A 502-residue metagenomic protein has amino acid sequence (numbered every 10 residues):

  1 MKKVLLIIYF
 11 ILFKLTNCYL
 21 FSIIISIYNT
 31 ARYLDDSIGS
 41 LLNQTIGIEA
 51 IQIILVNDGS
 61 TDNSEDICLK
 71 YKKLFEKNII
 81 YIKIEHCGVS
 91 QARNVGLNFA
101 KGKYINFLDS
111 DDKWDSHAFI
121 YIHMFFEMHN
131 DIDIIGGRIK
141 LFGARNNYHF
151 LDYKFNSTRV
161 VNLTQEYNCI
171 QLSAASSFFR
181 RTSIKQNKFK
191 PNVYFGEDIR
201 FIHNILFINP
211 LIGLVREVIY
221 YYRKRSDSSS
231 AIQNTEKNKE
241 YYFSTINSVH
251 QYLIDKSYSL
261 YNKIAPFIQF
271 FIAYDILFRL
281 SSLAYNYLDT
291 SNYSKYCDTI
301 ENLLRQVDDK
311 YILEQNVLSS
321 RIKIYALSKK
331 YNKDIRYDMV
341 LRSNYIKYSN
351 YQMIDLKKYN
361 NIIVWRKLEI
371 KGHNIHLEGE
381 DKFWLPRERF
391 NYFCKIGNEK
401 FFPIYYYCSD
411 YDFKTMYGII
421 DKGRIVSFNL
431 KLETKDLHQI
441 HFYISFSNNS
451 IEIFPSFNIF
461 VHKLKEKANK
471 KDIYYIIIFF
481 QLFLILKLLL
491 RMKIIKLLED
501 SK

Functional and structural regions predicted by a protein language model:
M1-L20, N262-K263, A273-K502: Non-catalytic N-terminal targeting/anchoring module and adjacent flexible stem/linker that precedes the structured
V4-S248, Y252, Y261: Nucleotide-sugar donor-binding/catalytic module of glycosyltransferases that assemble extracellular/cell-envelope
S226, L253, S257, L280-Y287: Secondary-structure edge/capping motif, primarily at the C-terminal ends of alpha-helices and the immediately following
